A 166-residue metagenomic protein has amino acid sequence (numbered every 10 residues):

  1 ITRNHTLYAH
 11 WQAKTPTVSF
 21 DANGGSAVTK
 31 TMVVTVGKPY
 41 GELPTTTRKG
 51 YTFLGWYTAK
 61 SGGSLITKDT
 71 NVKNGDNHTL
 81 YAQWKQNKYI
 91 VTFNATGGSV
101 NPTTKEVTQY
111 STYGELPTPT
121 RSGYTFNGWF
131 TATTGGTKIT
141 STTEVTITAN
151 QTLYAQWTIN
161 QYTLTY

Functional and structural regions predicted by a protein language model:
I1-Y166: Secondary-structure capping and domain/repeat boundary segments
